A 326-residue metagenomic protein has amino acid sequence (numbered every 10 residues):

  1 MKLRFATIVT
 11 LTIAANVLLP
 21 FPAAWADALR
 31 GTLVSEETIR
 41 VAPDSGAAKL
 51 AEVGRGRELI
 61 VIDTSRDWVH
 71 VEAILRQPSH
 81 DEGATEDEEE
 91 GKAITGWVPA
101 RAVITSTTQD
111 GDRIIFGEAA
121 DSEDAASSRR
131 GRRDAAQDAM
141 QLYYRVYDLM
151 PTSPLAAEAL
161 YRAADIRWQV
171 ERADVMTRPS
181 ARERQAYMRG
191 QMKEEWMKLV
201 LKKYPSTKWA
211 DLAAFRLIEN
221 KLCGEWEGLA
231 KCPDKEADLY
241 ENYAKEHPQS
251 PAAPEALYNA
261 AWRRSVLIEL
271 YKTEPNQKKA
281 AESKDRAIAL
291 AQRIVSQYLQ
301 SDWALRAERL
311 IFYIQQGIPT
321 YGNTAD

Functional and structural regions predicted by a protein language model:
I8-P20: Bacterial N-terminal signal peptides
A23-V41, A51-D67, I94-G96, A100-D121 (+2 more regions): SH3-family beta-barrel domains
G46-A47, E89, V146-A157, A173 (+7 more regions): Short solvent-exposed coil/turn linkers within tandem alpha-helical repeat scaffolds
E72-A125, A173-M176, A181-Q185: Boundary regions of SH3-family modules and the immediately adjacent low-complexity/disordered segments in eukaryotic
G83-D87, A125-Q137, Q169-K198, C223-D238 (+1 more regions): Short coil/linker segments at helix-helix boundaries
Q109-S128, P154-P179, S206-E225, P251-K272 (+1 more regions): Amphipathic alpha-helical repeat scaffolds of TPR domains
A135, L155, R162, R189-M192 (+6 more regions): Structural signature of alpha-solenoid helical repeat junctions
K231-E236, A280-D326: Terminal, low-structured helical/coil segments at or just beyond the last alpha-helical repeat
